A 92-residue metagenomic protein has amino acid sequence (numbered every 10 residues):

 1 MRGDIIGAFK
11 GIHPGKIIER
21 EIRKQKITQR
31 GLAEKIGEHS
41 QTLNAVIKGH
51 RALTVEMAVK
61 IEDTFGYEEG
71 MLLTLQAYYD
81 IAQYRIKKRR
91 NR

Functional and structural regions predicted by a protein language model:
R2-I27, T74: A short, Lys/Arg-rich alpha-helix, primarily the initiator
E19, R30, E34, V59: Residues within the helices of the helix-turn-helix
E21, K35, V46-G49, L75: Residues in the recognition helix of alpha-helical DNA-binding motifs
K24, K35, T64: Residues within the alpha-helical elements of helix-turn-helix
I27-A45: Short alpha-helical DNA-recognition segment
E56-M71: DNA major-groove recognition helix of helix-turn-helix/homeodomain DNA-binding modules
L73-R92: Short, charged recognition helix plus adjacent turn of helix-turn-helix-like nucleic-acid-binding domains
